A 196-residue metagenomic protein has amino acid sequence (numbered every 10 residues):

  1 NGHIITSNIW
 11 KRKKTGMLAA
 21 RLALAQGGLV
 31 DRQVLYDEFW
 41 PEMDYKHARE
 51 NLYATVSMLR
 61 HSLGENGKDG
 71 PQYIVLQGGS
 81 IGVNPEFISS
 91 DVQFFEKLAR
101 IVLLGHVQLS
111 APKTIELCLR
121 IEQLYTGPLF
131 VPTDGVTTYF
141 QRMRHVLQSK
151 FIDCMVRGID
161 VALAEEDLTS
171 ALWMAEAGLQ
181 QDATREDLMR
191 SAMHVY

Functional and structural regions predicted by a protein language model:
N1-S191: Intrinsically disordered, low-complexity protein-interaction/activation regions
A192-Y196: TPR/Sel1-like alpha-solenoid repeat signature
